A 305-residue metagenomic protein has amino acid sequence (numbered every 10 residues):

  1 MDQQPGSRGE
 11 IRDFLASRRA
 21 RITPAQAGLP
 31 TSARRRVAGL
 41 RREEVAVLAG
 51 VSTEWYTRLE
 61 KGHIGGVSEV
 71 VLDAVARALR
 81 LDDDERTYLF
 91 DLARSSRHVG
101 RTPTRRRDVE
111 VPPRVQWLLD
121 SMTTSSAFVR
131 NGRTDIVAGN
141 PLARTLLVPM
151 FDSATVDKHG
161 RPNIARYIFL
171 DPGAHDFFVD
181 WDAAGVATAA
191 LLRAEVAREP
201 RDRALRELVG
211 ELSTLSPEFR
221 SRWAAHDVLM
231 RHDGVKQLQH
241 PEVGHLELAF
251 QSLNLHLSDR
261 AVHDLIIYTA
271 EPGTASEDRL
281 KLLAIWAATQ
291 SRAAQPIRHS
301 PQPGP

Functional and structural regions predicted by a protein language model:
M1-R18, V67-E110: Short amphipathic recognition helices of helix-turn-helix/homeodomain-type DNA-binding modules
Q4, G9-L48: Short basic helix-loop element that most often maps to the first helix and adjoining turn of HTH DNA-binding modules
A16-T23, F90, R94, D120 (+2 more regions): Amphipathic, well-packed alpha-helical segments that form the structural scaffold of globular domains
Q26-G39, V99-R114, L119-S121: An N-terminal domain-cap segment
S32-R36, R42-E43, A49-G66, A76: Recognition helix of helix-turn-helix/homeodomain-like DNA-binding domains that insert into the DNA major groove
P113-R133, V137-P305: Hydrophobic protein-protein interaction segments
